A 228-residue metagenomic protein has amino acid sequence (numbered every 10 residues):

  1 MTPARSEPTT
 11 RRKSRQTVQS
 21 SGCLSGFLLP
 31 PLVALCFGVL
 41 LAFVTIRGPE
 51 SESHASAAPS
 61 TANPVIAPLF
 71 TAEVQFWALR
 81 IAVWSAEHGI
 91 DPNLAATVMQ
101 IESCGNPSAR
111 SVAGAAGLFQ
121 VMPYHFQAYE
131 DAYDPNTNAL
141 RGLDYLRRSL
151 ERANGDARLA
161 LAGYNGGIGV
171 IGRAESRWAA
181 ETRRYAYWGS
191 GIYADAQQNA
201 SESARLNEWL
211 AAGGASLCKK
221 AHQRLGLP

Functional and structural regions predicted by a protein language model:
M1-L24: N-terminal Lys/Arg-rich, disordered targeting/topogenic segments
G26-T45: Hydrophobic membrane-insertion alpha-helices, especially the h-region of bacterial N-terminal signal peptides
G48-G105, A128, P135-L143, Q198-E202: Export/targeting segments at the very N-terminus of extracytoplasmic proteins
N93-T97, R152-G163, S201-S203: Surface-exposed patches in mature extracellular/periplasmic domains of secreted proteins
Q100, D144-E151, G169: Short glycine/serine- and small hydrophobic-enriched flexible loop segments
R110-E130, R141-G142, Y185-G189: Substrate-binding/active-site groove segments that recognize and process beta-1,4-linked N-acetyl-hexosamine
H125-A128, T137, A160-L210: Catalytic and substrate-binding regions of cell-wall glycan-acting enzymes that process beta-1,4-linked
E208-P228: Low-complexity, Gly/Ser/Thr/Pro-rich intrinsically disordered linker/tail segments
